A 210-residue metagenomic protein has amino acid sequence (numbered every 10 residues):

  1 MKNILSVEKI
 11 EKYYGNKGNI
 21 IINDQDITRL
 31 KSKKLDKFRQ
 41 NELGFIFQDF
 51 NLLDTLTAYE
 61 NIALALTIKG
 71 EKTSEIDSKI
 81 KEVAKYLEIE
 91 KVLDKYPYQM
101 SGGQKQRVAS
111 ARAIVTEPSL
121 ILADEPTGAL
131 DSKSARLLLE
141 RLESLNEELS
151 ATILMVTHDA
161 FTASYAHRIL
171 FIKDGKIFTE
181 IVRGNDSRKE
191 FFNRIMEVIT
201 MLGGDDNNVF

Functional and structural regions predicted by a protein language model:
M1: Exposed loop/turn and edge beta-strand positions of beta-sandwich/beta-sheet ligand-binding modules
I4-L5, I10-T157, T162-I172: ABC family nucleotide-binding domain
K176-M201: Conserved beta-strand-loop-alpha-helix hinge in the C-terminal portion of ABC ATPase nucleotide-binding domains
D205-D206: Short, charged, intrinsically disordered terminal tails
